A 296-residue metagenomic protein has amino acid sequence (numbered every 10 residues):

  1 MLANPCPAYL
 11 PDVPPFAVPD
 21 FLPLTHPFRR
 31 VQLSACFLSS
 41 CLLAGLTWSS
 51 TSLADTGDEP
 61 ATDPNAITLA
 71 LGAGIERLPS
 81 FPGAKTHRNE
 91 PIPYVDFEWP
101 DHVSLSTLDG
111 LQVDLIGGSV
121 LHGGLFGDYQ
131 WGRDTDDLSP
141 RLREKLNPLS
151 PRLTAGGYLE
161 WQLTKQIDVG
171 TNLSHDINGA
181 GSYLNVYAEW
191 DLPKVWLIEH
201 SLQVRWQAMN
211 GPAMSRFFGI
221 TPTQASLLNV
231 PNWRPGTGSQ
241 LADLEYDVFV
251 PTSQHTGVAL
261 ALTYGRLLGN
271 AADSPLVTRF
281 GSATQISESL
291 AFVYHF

Functional and structural regions predicted by a protein language model:
I67, H87-P93, F97, S119 (+5 more regions): Residues that define the transmembrane beta-barrel architecture of outer-membrane proteins
I67-A73, P93, L105, L121-L125 (+6 more regions): Transmembrane beta-strands of outer-membrane beta-barrel proteins
L71-P79, V103-Q112, P140-E144, Q166-I177 (+2 more regions): Transmembrane beta-strand segments that form the barrel wall of outer-membrane beta-barrel proteins
A73-R77, P93-W99, L111-L115, G157-W161 (+5 more regions): Residues on the lipid-exposed face of transmembrane beta-strands in outer-membrane beta-barrel proteins
I75-P79, W99-D101, G127-R133, L173-G179 (+4 more regions): Transmembrane beta-strands of outer-membrane beta-barrel pores
P100-H102, G118, Q162-Q166, P193-L197 (+1 more regions): Outer-membrane beta-barrel channels and translocator barrels
D128, D136-P151, S201-D247: Outer-membrane beta-barrel translocator/channel fold
Y246-F296: Predominantly the C-terminal beta-signal and adjacent terminal strand-loop region of outer-membrane beta-barrel
